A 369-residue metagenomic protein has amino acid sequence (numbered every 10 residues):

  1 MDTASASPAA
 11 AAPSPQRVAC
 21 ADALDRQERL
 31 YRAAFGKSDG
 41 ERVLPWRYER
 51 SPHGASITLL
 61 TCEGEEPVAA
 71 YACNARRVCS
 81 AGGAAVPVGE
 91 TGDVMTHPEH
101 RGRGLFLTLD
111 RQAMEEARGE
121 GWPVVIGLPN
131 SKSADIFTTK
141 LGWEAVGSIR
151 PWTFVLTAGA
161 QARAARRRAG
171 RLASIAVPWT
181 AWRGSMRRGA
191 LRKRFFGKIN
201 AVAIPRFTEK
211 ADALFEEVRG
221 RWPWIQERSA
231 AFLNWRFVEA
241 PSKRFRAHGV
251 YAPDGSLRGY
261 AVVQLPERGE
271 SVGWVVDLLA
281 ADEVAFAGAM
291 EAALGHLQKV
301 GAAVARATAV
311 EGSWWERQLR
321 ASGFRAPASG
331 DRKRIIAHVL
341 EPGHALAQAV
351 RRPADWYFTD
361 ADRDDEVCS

Functional and structural regions predicted by a protein language model:
M1-D22, R183-T208: Conserved N-terminal entry element of GNAT/NAT acetyltransferase domains
D2-A6, A75, P123-A181, R236-E239 (+3 more regions): Active-site/acyl-donor-binding loops of N-acyltransferases
P15-P98, S131-K132, A201-A281: A conserved beta-strand-loop-helix scaffold within acyl/acetyltransferase catalytic domains
D22-A23, G104, G301: Short helix-adjacent coil turns
D25, R29-R32, R111, E115 (+5 more regions): A broad, structural surface signal
T96, R101-A117, G127, E283-H296: Conserved acetyl-CoA-binding loop-helix of GNAT-fold acetyltransferases
E115-P123, Y251, G255: Secondary-structure boundary elements
